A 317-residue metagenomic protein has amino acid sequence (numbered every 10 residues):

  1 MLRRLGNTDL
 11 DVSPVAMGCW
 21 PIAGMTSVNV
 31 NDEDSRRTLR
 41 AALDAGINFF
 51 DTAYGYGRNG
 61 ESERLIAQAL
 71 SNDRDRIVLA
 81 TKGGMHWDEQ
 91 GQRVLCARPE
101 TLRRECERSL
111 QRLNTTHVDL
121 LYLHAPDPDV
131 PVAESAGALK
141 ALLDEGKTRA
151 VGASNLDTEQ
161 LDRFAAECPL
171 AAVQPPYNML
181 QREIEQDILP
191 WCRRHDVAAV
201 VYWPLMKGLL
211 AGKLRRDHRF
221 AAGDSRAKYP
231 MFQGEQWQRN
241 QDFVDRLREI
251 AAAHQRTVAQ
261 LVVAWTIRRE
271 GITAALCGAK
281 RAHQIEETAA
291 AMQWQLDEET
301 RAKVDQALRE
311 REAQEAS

Functional and structural regions predicted by a protein language model:
M1-I77: N-terminal binding-site loop/beta-alpha segment at the start of enzyme catalytic domains that lines or forms
M17-C19, T52, T81, L120-L123 (+4 more regions): Conserved beta-strand positions
P21-E33, E89-R103: Active-site mouth loops of central-metabolism enzymes
S35, L39, P99-C106, V132-S135 (+1 more regions): Aromatic/hydrophobic pocket-lining residues that form the small-molecule binding cavity in soluble enzyme cores
D44, A67-D75, Q111-N114, L143 (+1 more regions): Acidic (Asp/Glu)-rich catalytic clusters
N72-A97, H124: Structural motif corresponding to the early beta-alpha repeats
T101-L121, L142: CE4/NodB-like, metal-dependent polysaccharide N-deacetylase domain that modifies extracellular/periplasmic N-acetylated
P126-A316: Beta/alpha (TIM)-barrel catalytic core signal, keyed to glycine-rich beta->alpha loops juxtaposed to Asp/Glu that bind
